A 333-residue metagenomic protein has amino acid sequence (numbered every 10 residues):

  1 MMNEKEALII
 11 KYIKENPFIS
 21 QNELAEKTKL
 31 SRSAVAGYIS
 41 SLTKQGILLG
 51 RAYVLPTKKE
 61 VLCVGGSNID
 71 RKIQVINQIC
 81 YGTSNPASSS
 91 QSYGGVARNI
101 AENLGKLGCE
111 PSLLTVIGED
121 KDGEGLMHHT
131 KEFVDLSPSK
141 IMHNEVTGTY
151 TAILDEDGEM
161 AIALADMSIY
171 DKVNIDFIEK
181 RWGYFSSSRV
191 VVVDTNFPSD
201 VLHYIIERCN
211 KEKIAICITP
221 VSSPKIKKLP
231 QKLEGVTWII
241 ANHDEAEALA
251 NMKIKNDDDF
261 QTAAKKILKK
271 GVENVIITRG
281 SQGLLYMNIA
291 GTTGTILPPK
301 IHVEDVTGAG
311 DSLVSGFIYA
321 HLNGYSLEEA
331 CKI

Functional and structural regions predicted by a protein language model:
M2-Q21, K27-S33, G37-L55, D257-I333: Conserved phosphate-binding/catalytic region of the ribokinase-like
N3-K14, I19-K27, S31-L114, K121-G125: Glycine-rich phosphate/adenosyl-contacting loop at the front of the ribokinase-like
K44-G46, D171-D176, I218-P224: Short gly/ser/thr-rich secondary-structure transition/capping motifs
T57-K58, I69, I76-A87, K106-R189: Conserved N-terminal subdomain of the carbohydrate kinase-like
L104, N242, G310: Short, conserved phosphate/pyrophosphate- and ester-handling motifs at nucleotide-, phospho-/glycolipid
G105, N210, L268: Anion (oxyanion) recognition and catalysis
W182-S186, P230-L233, K269: A short, aliphatic-rich alpha-helical micro-motif
V190-T262, Q282-L284: Conserved beta-alpha-beta core of the PfkB/ribokinase-like small-molecule kinase fold
